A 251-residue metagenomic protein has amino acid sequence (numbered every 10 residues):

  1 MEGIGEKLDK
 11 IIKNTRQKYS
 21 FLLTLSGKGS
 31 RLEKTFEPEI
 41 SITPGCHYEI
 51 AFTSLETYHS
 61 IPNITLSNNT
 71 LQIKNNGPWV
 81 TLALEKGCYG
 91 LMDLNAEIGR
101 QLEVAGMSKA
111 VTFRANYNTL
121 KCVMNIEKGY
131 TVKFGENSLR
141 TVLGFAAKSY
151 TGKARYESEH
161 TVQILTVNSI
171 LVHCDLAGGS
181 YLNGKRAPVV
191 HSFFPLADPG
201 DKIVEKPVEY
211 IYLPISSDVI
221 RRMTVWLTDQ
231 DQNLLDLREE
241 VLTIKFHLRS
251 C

Functional and structural regions predicted by a protein language model:
M1-C251: The ATP-binding site of the protein kinase catalytic domain
